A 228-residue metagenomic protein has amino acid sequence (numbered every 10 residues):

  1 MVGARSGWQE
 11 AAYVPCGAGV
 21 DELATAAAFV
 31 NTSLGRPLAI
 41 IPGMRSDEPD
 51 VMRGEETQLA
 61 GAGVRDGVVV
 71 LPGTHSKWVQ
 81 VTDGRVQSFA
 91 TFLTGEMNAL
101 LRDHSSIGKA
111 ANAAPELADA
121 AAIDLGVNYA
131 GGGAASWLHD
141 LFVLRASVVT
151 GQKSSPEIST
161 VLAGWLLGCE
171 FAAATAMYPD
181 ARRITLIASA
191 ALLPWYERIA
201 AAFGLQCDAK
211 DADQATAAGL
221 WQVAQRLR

Functional and structural regions predicted by a protein language model:
M1-P49: Short beta-strand-loop/turn "lid" adjacent to the catalytic site in phosphate-handling enzymes
L34-V68, P72-Y129: Glycine-rich phosphate-binding loop plus the immediately following alpha-helix
R53, T57, F92, E96 (+4 more regions): Conserved active-site and cofactor/substrate-binding residues in soluble primary-metabolism enzymes
V86-F92, F203-D213: Short hydrophobic/aromatic-enriched beta-strand-loop microsegments
A130-F171: Adenine-nucleotide phosphate-binding core of ATP-dependent small-molecule kinases
W165, A172, D208-R228: Glycine-rich phosphate-binding/hydrolytic loop that grips phosphoryl groups
F171-D180: Phosphate/pyrophosphate-binding loops at sites that engage ATP/ADP/AMP, CoA/4′-phosphopantetheine, polyphosphate
A181-I199: Glycine-rich phosphate-binding loops at beta-strand->alpha-helix junctions
